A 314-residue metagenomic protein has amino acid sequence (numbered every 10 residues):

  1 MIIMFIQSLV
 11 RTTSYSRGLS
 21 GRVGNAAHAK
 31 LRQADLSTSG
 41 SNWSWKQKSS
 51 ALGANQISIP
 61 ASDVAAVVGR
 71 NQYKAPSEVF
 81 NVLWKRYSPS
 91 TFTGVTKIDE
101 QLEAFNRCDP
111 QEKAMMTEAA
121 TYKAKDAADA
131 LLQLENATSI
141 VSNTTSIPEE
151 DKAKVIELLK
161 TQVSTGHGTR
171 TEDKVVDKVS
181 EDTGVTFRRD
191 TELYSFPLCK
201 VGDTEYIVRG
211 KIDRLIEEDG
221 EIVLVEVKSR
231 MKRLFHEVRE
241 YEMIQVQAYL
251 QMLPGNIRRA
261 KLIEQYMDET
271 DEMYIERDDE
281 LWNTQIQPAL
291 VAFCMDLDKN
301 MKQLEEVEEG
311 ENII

Functional and structural regions predicted by a protein language model:
I2-K178, D182, I314: Charged, glycine-rich intrinsically disordered N-terminal tails and low-complexity linkers that flank
K174, D182-E309: Nucleic-acid nuclease catalytic cores
